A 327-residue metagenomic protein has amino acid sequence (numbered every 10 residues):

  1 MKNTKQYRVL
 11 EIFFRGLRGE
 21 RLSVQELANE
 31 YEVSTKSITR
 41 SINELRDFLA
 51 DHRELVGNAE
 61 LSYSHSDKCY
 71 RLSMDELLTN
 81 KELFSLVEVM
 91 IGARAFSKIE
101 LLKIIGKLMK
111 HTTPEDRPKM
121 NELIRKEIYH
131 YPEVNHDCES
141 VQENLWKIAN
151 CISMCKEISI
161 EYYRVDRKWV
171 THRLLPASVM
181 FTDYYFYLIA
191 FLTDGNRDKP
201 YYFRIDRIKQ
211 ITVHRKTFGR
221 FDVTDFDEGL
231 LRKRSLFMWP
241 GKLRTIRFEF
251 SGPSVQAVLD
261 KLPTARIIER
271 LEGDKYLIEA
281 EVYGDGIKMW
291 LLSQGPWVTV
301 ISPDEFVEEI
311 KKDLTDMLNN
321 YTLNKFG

Functional and structural regions predicted by a protein language model:
M1-V89, L318-G327: Short, basic/aromatic recognition patches that contact phosphate-bearing ligands
L61, V179, I211, I268-E269: A structural signal for short hydrophobic beta-strand segments in well-ordered beta-sheet cores
R71, S159, Y187-I189, L277 (+1 more regions): General beta-strand recognition
L72-L77, F191-T193, E281-G284: Secondary-structure transition/turn motif
L78-Y163: Bulky hydrophobic/aromatic content
K126-R247: Core beta-strand-centered patch of the WYL/Sm-like small regulatory domain
L230-G327: Polybasic (Lys/Arg-rich)
